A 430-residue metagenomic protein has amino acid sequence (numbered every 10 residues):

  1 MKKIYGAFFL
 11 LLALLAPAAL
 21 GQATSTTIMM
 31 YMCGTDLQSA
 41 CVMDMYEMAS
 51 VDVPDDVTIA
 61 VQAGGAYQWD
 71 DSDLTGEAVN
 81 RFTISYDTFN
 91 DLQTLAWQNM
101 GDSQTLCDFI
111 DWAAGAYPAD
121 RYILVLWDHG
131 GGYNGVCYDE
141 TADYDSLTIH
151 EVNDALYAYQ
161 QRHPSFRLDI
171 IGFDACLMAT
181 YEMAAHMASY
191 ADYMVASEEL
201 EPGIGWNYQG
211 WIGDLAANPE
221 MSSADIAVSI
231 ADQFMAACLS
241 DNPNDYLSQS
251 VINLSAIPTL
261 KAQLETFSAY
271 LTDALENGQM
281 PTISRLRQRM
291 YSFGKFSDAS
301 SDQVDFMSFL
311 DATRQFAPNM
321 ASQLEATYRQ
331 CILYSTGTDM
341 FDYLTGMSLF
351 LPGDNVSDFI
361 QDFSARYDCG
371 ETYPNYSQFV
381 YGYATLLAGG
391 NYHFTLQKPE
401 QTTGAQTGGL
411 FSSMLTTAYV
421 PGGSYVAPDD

Functional and structural regions predicted by a protein language model:
M1-I4: Positively charged n-region of N-terminal signal peptides that target proteins for export
A7-P17: Bacterial N-terminal signal peptides
A13-L15, A114-Y117, L156-H163: Structural motif corresponding to the C-terminal cap of alpha-helices
Q22-P118: N-terminal extension/subdomain marker
A23, Y133, C137-D430: Terminal, contiguous helix-loop blocks that mediate binding/assembly
T27-Y31, T58-A63, Y122-L126, D169-F173 (+2 more regions): Structural recognition of the beta-strand scaffold that forms the well-ordered cores of secreted hydrolase catalytic
G34, A63-Q68, H129-G130, A175-L177 (+1 more regions): Short beta-alpha junction loops
A113-Y133: Active-site groove signature of glycoside hydrolases
